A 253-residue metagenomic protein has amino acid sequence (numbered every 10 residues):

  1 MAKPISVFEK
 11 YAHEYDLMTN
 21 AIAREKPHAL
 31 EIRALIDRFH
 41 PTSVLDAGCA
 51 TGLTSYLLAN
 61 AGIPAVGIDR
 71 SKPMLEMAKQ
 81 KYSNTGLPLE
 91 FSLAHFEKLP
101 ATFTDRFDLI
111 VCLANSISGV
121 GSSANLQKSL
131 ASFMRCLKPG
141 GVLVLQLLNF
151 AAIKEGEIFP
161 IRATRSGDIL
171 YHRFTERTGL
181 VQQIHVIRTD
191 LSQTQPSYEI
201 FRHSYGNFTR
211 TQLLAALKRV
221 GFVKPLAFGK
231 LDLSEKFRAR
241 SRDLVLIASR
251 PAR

Functional and structural regions predicted by a protein language model:
M1-F39: Conserved class I S-adenosyl-L-methionine
P41-G48: Conserved class I S-adenosyl-L-methionine
L53-L99: Class I SAM-dependent methyltransferase SAM/SAH-binding core
A101-L109: A short acidic, Gly/Pro-enriched loop at the edge of an enzyme's catalytic core that lines a small-molecule cofactor
D108-A124: A short SAM/SAH-binding and catalytic strip from SAM-dependent methyltransferases
Q127-P139: A short glycine-rich, Lys/Arg-flanked "PGG" loop and its adjoining helix->strand segment in the class I
V144-A215: SAM-dependent methyltransferase
R210-R253: C-terminal lobe and adjacent flexible extensions of AdoMet/dcAdoMet transferase-like proteins
